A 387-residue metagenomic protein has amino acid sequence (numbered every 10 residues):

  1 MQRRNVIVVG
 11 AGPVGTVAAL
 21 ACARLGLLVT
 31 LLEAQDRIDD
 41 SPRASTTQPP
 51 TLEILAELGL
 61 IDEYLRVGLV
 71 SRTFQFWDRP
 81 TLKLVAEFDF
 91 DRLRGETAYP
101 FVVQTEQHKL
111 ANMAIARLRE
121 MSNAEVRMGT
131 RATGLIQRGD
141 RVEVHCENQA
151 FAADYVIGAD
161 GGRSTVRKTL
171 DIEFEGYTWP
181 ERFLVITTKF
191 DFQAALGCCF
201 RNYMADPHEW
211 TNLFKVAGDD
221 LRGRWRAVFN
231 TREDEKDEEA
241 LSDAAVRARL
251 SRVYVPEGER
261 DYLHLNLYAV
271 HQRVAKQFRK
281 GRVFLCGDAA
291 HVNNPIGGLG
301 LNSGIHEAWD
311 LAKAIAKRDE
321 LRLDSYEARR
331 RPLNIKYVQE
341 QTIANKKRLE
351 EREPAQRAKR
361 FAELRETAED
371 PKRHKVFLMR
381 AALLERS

Functional and structural regions predicted by a protein language model:
M1-V6, R24-L25: Extreme N-terminal leader/targeting segments of oxidoreductases
Q2, K276, K313-S387: C-terminal helical "tail/cap" subdomain of flavin- and related membrane-associated enzymes
V8-L20, A114, G158, Y262 (+1 more regions): Conserved mid-domain beta->alpha element of the FAD-binding
A23-R43: Glycine-rich FAD pyrophosphate-binding loop
R43, Q48-R117, V338: Active-site-adjacent segment of FAD-dependent monooxygenases/related oxidoreductases
A116, G139-R141, Y155, A159-V270: Conserved FAD-binding catalytic core of PHBH/FMO-like flavoproteins
M128-V142: A conserved short coil-to-beta-strand element within the FAD-binding core of flavoproteins
E147-Y155: Core beta-strand elements of the Rossmann-like FAD/NAD(P) dinucleotide-binding domain in flavoenzyme oxidoreductases
